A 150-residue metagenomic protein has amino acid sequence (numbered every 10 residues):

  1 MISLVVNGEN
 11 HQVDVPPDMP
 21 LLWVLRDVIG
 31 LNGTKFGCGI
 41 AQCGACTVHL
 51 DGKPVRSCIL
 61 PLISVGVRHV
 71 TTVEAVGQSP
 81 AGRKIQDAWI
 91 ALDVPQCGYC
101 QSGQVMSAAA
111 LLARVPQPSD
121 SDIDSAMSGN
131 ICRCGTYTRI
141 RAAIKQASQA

Functional and structural regions predicted by a protein language model:
M1-A150: Signature of N-terminal electron-transfer/Fe-S-associated modules in redox systems
